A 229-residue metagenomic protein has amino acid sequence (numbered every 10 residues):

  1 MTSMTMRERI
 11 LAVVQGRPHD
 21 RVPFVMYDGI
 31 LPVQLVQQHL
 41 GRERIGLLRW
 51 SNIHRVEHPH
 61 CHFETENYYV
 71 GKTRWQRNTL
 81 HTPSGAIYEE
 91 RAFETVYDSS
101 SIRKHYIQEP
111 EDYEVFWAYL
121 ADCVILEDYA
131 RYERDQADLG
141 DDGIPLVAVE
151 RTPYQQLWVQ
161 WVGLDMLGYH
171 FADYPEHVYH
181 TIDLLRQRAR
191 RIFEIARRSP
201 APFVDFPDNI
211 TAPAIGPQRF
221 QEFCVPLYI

Functional and structural regions predicted by a protein language model:
M1-Q34, H81, E114-I229: Active-site loop segments of alpha/beta catalytic cores
P18, D28-G29, R42, H54 (+3 more regions): Alpha-helix termini
V22, G29-Y69: Segments that shape or occlude catalytic/ligand-binding pockets
Q37-H39, R91-T95, I102-Y106, Q160-W161 (+1 more regions): Surface-exposed beta-strand edges and their flanking turn/coil or helix-capping segments
G41-L47, V96-S100, I107-P110, L164-Y169 (+1 more regions): Short, low-complexity, polar/charged sequence segments that are solvent-exposed and flexible
E57-T65, R91, V149-Q155: Short, glycine/charge-rich beta-strand/loop segments that flank catalytic centers and engage negatively charged groups
H60, G71-T73, Y129: Short solvent-exposed loop/turn micro-motifs enriched in small/polar/acidic residues
N67-D122, D142-I144: A contiguous, low-structure linker/loop signature
